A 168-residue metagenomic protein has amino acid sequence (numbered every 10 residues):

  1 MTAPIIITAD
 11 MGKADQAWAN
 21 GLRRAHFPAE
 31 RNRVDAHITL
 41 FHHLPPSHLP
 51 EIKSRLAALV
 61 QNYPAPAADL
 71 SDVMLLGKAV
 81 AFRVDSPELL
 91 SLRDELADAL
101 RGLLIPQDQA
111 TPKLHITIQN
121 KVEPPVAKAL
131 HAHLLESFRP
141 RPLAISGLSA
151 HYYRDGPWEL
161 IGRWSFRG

Functional and structural regions predicted by a protein language model:
M1, M74-L76: Short, ordered beta-strand-loop transition motifs
M1-A67, S86-A144, P157-G168: Basic, often amphipathic N-terminal segments
F41-H42, G77, Y152: Residues that line or immediately flank small-molecule/substrate-binding pockets and catalytic motifs
L76-K78, P157: Short acidic/glycine-enriched loop/turn segments that link adjacent beta-strands
V80-D85: Charge-rich, low-complexity N-terminal segments
I145-D155: Short beta-strand segments and strand-loop junctions that repeat across beta-rich extracellular domains
